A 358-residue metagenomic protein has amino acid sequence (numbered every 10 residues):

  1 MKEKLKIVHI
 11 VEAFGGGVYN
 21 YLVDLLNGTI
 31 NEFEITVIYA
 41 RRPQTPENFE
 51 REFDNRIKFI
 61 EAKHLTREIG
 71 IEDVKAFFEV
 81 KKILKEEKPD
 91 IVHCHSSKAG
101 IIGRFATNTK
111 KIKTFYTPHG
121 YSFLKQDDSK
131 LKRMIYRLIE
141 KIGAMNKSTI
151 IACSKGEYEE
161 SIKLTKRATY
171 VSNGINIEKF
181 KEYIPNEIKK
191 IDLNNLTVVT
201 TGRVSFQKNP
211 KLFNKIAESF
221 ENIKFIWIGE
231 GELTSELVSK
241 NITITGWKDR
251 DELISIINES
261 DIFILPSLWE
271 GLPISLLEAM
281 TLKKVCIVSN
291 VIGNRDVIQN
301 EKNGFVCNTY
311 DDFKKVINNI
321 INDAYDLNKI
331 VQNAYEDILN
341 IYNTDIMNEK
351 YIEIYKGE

Functional and structural regions predicted by a protein language model:
V8, I191-K208, N214-A217: Conserved donor-binding/catalytic core segment of Leloir-type glycosyltransferases
H9-L22, L26-E72, E160-I162, Y170 (+1 more regions): N-terminal strand-loop element at the rim of the active site of nucleotide-sugar-dependent glycosyltransferases
I60-E61, K141-I184: Donor nucleotide-sugar binding/catalytic pocket of nucleotide-sugar-dependent glycosyltransferases
I69-E72, I162, G174-N194, E236 (+1 more regions): Acidic anion/phosphate-binding donor-loop and adjacent secondary structure in glycosyltransferase catalytic cores
L84, W247-K248, S255-S260: Short alpha-helical donor nucleotide-sugar binding micro-motif in glycosyltransferases
W247, N300-D311, N319-Y325: Conserved acidic donor-binding segment of nucleotide-sugar-dependent glycosyltransferases
L268: Aromatic "clamp/platform" in nucleotide-sugar-dependent glycosyltransferases that forms part of the donor/acceptor
V285-V288: Short hydrophobic beta-strand element within catalytic cores of glycosyltransferases and related nucleotide-activated
